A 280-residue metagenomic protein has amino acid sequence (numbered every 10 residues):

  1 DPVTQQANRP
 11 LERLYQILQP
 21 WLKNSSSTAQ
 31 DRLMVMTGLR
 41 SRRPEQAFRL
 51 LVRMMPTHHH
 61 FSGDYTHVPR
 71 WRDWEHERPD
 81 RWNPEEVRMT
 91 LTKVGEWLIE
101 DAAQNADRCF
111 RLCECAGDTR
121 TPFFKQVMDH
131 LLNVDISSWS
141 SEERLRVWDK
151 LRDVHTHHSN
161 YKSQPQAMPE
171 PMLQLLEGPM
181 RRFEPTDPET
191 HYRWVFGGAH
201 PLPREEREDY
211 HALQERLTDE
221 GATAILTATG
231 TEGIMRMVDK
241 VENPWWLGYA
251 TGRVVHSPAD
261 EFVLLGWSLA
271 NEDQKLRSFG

Functional and structural regions predicted by a protein language model:
D1-G280: Non-catalytic all-alpha helical scaffold/repeat segments
